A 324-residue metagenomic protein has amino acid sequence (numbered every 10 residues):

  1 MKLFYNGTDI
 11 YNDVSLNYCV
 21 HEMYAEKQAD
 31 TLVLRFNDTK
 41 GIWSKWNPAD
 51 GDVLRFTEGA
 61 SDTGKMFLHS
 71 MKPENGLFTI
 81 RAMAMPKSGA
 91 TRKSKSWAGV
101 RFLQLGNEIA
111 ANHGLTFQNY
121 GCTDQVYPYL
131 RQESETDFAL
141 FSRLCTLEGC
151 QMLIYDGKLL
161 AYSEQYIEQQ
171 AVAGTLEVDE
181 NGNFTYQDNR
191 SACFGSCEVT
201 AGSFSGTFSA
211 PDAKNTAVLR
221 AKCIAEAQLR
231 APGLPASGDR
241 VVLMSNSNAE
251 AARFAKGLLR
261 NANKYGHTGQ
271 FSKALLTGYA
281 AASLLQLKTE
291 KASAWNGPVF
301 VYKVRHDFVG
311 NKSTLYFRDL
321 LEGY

Functional and structural regions predicted by a protein language model:
M1-G89: Assembly/oligomerization scaffold segments
N17-I42, N47, G182-Y324: An acidic/polar, Gly/Ser/Thr-rich interaction patch typically located in mid-to-C-terminal regions of proteins
A29-T31, E74-T79, D156-L160, G310-T314: A generic structural signal for beta-strand entry/edge sites
S44-F56, T91-V100, S283-K288: Extended Gly/Ser/Thr-rich low-complexity repeat segments, especially those forming or decorating extracellular
H69-L77, S134, Q165-I167, P298-G310: Short, compositionally biased
F78-S94, N311-Y324: Short solvent-exposed strand/turn elements
P86-E108, Q118-R143, L147, E168 (+1 more regions): Short acidic/polar beta-strand-loop edge motifs in secreted extracellular and Gram-negative envelope-associated
G121-C193: Short beta-strand-centered interaction patches in the first periplasmic/extracellular domains of large envelope
